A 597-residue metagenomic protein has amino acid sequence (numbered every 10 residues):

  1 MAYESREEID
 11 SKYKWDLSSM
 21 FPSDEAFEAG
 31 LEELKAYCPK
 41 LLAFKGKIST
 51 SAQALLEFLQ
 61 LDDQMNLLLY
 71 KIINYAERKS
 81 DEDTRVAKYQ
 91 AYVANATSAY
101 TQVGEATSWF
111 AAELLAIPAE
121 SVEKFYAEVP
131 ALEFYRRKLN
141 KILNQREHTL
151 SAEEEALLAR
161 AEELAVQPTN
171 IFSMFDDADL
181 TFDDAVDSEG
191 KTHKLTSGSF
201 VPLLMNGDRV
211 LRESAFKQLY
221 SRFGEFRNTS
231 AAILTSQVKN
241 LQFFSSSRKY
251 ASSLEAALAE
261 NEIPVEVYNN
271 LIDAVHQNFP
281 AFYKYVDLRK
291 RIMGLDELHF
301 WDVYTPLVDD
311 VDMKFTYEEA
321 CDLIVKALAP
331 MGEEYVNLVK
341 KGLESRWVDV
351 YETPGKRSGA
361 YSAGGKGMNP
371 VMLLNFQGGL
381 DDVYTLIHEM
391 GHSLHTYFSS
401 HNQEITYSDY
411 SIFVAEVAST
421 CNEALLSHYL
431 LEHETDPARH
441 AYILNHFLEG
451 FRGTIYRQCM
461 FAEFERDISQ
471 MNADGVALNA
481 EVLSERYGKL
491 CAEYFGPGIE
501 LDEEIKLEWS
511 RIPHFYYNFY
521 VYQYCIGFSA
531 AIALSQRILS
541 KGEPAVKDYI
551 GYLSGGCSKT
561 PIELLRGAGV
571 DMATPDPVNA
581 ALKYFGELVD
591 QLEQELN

Functional and structural regions predicted by a protein language model:
M1-D310, E595-N597: A well-structured
E7-I9, P22, F110, L114 (+10 more regions): C-terminal, non-catalytic "cap/extension" segments appended to globular domains
S246, Y250-A251, E255, L298-F300 (+4 more regions): Active-site-adjacent bridging/hinge elements
I292-P330, V336, H395, Y442 (+3 more regions): Long, K/E/R/D-enriched contiguous segments that form extended
M313-F315, G367-I387: Short pre-active-site segment immediately N-terminal to the catalytic Zn-binding motif
M313-F315, V348-M368: Catalytic zinc-binding patch centered on the HExxH motif and its immediate surroundings that defines zinc-dependent
K326, P330-N337, A363, H392 (+3 more regions): Conserved helix-loop functional segments at active or binding sites
T396-T420: Post-HEXXH active-site segment of zinc metalloproteases
